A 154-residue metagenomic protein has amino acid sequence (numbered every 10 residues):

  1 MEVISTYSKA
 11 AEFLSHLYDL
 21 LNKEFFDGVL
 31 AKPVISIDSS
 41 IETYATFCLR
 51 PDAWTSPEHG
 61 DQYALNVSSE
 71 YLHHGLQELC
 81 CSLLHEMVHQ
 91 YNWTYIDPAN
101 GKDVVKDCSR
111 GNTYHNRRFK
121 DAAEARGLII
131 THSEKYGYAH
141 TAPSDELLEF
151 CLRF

Functional and structural regions predicted by a protein language model:
E2-H74, D97-F154: Metalloprotease/metallohydrolase-associated module, dominated by Zn2+-dependent proteases
C81-T94: Active-site recognition of the HExxH zinc-binding catalytic motif
